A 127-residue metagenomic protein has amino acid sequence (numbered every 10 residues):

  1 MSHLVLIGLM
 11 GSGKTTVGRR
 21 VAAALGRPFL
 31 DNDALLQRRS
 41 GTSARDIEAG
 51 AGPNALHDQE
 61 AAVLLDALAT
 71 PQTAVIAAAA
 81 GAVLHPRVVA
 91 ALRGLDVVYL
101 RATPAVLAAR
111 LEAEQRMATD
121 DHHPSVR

Functional and structural regions predicted by a protein language model:
M1-V5, P71-Q72: Pre-Walker A (Motif I) flank of P-loop NTPase domains
L4, L30, D96-V98: Hydrophobic/aromatic beta-strand patches that form the interior of the parallel beta-sheet core in alpha/beta enzyme
V5, V75-A77, Y99: Structural motif
L9: P-loop (Walker A) phosphate-binding loop of NTP-binding proteins
T15: Walker A/P-loop
P28-A91, M117, H123-P124: ATP-dependent small-molecule kinase phosphotransfer cores that center on conserved nucleotide phosphate-binding segments
G94-R127: A glycine- and Lys/Arg-enriched "phosphate-lid" helix/loop adjacent to the NTP-binding pocket of small-molecule kinases
